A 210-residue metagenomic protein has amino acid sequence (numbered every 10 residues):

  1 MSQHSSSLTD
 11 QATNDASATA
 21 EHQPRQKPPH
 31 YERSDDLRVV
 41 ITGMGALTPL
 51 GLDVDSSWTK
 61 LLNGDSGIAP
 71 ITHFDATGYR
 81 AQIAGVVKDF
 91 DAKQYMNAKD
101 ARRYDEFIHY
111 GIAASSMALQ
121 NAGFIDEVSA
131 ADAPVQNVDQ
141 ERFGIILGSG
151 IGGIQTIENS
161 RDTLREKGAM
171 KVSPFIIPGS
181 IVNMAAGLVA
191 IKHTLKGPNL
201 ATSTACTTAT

Functional and structural regions predicted by a protein language model:
M1-P198: Conserved "HGTGT" condensation-loop signature of ketosynthase/thiolase-family condensing enzymes that catalyze
P198-T204: Short loop-beta-helix segment that forms the pyridoxal 5′-phosphate
A209: Short conserved active-site loop signatures built around small residues
